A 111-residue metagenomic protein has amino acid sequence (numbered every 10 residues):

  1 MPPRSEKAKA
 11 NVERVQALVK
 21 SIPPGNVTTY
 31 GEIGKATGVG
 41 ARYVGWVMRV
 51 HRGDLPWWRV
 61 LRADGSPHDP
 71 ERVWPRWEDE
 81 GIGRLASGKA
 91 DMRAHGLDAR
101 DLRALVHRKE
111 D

Functional and structural regions predicted by a protein language model:
P2-D111: Nucleic acid-binding interface residues in structured DNA/RNA-binding domains, emphasizing the DNA-engaging scaffolds
